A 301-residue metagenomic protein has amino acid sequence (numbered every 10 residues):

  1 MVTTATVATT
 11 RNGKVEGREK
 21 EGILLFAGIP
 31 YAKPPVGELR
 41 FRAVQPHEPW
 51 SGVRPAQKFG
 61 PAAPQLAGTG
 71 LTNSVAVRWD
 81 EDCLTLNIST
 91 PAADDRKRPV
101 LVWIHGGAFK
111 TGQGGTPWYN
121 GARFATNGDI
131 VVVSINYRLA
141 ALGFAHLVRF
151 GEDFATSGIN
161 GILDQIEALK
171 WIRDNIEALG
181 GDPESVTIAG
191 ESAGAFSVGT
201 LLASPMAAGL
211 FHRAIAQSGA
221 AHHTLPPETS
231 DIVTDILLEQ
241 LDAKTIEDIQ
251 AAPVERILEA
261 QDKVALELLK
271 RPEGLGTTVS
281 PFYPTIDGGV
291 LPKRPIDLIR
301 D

Functional and structural regions predicted by a protein language model:
M1-I159, P183, T278: Non-catalytic accessory segments of hydrolases
C83, F154-A178, D235: Alpha/beta-hydrolase active-site loop
P99, L179-E191: Alpha/beta-hydrolase fold nucleophile elbow
G106, S157-D164, S192-A195: Active-site loop->helix "elbow" adjoining a glycine-rich segment at hydrolase catalytic centers
P183, L210-F211: Core-facing hydrophobic residues within beta-strands of well-ordered domains
I188, I215-Q217: A short, hydrophobic beta-strand element of the alpha/beta-hydrolase
A195-A207: Short glycine-enriched nucleophile-adjacent loop and the immediately C-terminal alpha-helix near the catalytic center
A208, Q217-D301: Substrate-access "cap/lid" subdomains that shape and gate the entrance to catalytic or ligand-binding pockets
